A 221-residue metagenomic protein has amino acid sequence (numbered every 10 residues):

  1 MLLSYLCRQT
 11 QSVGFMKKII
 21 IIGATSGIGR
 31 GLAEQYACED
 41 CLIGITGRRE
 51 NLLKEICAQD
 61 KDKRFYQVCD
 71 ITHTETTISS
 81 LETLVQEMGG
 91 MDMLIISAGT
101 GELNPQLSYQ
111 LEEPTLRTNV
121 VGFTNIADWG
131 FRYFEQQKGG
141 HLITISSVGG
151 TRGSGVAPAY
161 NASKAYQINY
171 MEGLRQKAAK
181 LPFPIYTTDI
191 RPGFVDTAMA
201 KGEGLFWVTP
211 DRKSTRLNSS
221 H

Functional and structural regions predicted by a protein language model:
T25-S26: Conserved glycine-rich cofactor-binding loop
D60-E75: Rossmann-fold cofactor-recognition segment
S97-E102: Conserved NAD(P)H cofactor-binding loop of Rossmann-fold oxidoreductase domains
P105-R117: Short alpha-helical oligomerization interface
A127, S163: Active-site helix of classical SDR
S147: Residue(s) in the substrate-gating loop at a strand-loop-helix junction that position the organic substrate next
T215-H221: Conserved small/polar residues in nucleotide/adenosyl-binding loops
